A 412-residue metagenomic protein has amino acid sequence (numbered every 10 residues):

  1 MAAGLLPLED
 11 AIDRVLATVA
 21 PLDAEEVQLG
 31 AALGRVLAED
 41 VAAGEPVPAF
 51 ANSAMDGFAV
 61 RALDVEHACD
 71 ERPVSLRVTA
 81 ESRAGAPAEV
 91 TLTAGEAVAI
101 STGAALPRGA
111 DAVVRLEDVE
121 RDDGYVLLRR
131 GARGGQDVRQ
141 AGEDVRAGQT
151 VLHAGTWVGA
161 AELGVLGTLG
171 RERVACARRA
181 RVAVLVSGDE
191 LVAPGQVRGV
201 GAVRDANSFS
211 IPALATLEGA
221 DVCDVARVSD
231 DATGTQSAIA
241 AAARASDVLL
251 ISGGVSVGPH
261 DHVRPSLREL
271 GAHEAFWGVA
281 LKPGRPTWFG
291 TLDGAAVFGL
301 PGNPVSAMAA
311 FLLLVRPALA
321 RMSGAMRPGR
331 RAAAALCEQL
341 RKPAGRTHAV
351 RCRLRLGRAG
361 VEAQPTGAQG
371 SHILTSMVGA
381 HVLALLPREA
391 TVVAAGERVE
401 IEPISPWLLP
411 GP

Functional and structural regions predicted by a protein language model:
M1-D70, A325-A349: Short, low-complexity N-terminal leaders and the immediately following helix N-cap/first helix
M1-E9, E172-L300, P304-A310, R321: Helix-rich terminal scaffold detector
A2-L6, G44, A59-S229, A363 (+3 more regions): Short, glycine/charged-enriched hinge/interface segments at domain edges or termini
L16-D23, D40, A62, L106 (+10 more regions): Structural signal for hydrophobic packing residues in well-ordered secondary-structure cores of soluble enzyme domains
V19-Q28, V36-L37, F50, G103 (+12 more regions): Hydrophobic/basic alpha-helical segments enriched in Actinobacteria
E25-G30, A38-E39, G85, V145 (+1 more regions): Flexible glycine/proline-rich
L37, A49-F50, V78, A88 (+8 more regions): Short, conserved secondary-structure segments in the cores of folded domains
